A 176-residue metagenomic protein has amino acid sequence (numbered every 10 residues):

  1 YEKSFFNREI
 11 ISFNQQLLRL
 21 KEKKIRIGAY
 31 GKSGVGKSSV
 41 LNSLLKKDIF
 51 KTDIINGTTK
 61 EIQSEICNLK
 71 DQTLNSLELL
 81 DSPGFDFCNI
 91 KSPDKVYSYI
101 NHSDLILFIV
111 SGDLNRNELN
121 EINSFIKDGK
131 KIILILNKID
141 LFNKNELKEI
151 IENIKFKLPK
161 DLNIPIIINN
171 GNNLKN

Functional and structural regions predicted by a protein language model:
Y1-S82, F87: Conserved G1/Walker A P-loop phosphate-binding module
G28, I133, P165-I167: A structural signal for isolated positions on well-ordered beta-strands in alpha/beta enzyme cores
S43, K95, H102, N117-S124 (+2 more regions): Alpha-helical scaffold elements adjacent to nucleotide-binding pockets in ATP/GTP-utilizing enzyme cores
I54-N56, S82, S111, N169-N172: A short hydrophobic beta-strand->loop->alpha-helix junction that borders the nucleotide-binding pocket of P-loop NTPases
P83-N89, S111, D140: Flexible beta-alpha connector loops of hexameric P-loop NTPases
F87-C88, N117, N143-K144: Conserved protein kinase catalytic core
I90-L114, E118-I135: Inter-motif core of Ras-like GTPase G domains
D140-N176: Canonical P-loop GTPase G-domain recognition
